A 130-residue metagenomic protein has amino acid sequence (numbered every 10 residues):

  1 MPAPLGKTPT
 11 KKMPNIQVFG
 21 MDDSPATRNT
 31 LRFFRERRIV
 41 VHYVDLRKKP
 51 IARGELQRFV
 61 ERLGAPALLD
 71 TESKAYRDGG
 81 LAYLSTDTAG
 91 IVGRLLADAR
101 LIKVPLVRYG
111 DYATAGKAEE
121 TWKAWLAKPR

Functional and structural regions predicted by a protein language model:
M1-K12: N-terminal amphipathic/basic-hydrophobic helices that include classical n-h-c signal peptides and signal-anchor
P4, T30-F33, A82, R108: Intrinsically disordered, low-complexity segments enriched in polar/charged small residues
K7, D23, F33-R35, V41-Y43 (+2 more regions): Generic detector of short, locally flexible boundary/turn motifs and exposed helical patches
K12-R37, V41-K49: Local sequence-structure signature of Cys/Sec-based thiol-disulfide redox active-site neighborhoods
L46-R130: Thiol/selenol-based redox catalytic cores and closely related redox-interacting motifs
